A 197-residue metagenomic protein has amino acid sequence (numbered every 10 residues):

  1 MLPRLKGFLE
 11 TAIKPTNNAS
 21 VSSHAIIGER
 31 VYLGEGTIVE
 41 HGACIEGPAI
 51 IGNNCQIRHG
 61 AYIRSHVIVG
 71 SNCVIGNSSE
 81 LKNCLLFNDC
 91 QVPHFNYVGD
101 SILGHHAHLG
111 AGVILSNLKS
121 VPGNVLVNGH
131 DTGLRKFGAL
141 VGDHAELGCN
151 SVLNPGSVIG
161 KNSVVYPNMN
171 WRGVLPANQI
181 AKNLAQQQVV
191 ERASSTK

Functional and structural regions predicted by a protein language model:
M1-G60, V141: Extended, small-residue-rich solenoid/repeat segments and analogous flexible loops that form exposed scaffolds
M1-H24, S157, N162, N168 (+2 more regions): Terminal amphipathic alpha-helical/low-complexity segments used for targeting or macromolecular assembly
T16, G47-P48, S65-H66, N83 (+4 more regions): A short acidic/small-residue loop/turn micro-motif
I26-I27, C44-I45, S79, F95-Y97 (+2 more regions): Short, small/polar residue-rich loop motifs at catalytic or cofactor-binding pockets
H105-G129: Active-site pocket-lining segment
G123-H144: Surface-exposed acidic, glycine/proline-enriched linker/cap segments that occur as 15-30-residue helix-coil
